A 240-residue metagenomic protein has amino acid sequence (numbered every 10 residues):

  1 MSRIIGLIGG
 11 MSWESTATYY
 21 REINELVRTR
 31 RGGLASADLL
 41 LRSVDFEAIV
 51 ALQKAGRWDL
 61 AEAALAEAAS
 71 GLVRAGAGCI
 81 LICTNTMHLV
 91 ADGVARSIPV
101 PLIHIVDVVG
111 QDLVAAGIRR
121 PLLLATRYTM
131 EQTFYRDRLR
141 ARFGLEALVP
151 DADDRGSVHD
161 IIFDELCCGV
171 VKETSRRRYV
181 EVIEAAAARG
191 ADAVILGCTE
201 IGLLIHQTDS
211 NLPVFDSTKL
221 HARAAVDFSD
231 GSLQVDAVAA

Functional and structural regions predicted by a protein language model:
M1-A240: Non-catalytic structural scaffold of enzyme domains
